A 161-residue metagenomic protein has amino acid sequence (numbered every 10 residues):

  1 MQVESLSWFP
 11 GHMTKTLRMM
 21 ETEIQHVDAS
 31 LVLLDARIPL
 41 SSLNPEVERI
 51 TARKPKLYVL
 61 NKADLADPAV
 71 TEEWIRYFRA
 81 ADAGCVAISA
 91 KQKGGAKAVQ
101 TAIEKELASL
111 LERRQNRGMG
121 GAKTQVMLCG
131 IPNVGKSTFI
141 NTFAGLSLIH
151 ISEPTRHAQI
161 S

Functional and structural regions predicted by a protein language model:
M1-A52: N-terminal accessory targeting/assembly segments
E23, S30, R37, I50 (+4 more regions): Conserved, well-folded catalytic cores of nucleic-acid-processing and energy-transducing macromolecular machines
D28-L34, R53-K62, A83-A87: Conserved beta-strand/loop subsegment of P-loop NTPase cores
D35, F78, F139: Residue-level signature of catalytic and energy-coupling elements of molecular machines, predominantly ATP/GTP-dependent
R37-P39, A63-A66, K91-G94, R156: Conserved nucleotide-binding/hydrolysis micro-motifs of P-loop NTPases
A66-Q125: Canonical P-loop GTPase G-domain recognition
V126-G145, S152: Glycine-rich phosphate-binding P-loop
I149-S161: Single conserved hydrophobic/aromatic residue that forms the stacking wall/gate of nucleotide- or nucleobase-binding
